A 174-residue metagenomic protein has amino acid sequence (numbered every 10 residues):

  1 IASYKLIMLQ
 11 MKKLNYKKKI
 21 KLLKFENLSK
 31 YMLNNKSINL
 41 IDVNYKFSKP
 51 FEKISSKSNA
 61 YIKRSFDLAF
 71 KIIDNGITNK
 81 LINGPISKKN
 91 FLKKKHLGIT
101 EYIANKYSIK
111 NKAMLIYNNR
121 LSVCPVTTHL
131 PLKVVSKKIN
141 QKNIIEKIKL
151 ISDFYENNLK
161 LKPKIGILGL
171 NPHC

Functional and structural regions predicted by a protein language model:
I1-C174: Anion-binding alpha/beta catalytic cores of soluble intermediary-metabolism enzymes, centered on
